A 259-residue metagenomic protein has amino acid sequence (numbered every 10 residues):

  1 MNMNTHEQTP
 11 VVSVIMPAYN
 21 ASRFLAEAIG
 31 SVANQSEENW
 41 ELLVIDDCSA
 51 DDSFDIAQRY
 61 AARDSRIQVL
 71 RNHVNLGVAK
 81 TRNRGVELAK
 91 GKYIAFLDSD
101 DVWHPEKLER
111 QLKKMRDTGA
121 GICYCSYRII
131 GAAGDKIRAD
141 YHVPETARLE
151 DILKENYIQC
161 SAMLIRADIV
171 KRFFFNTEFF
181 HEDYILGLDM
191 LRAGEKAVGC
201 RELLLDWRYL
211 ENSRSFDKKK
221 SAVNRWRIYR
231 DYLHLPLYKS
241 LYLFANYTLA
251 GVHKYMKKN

Functional and structural regions predicted by a protein language model:
P10-S13, S31, E41, I185: Cell-envelope/extracellular polymer assembly enzymes that use nucleotide-activated donors
V12-F24, A28, Q35, I45: A conserved hydrophobic helix/loop-capping motif in glycosyltransferases and polysaccharide synthases
R23-A26, D51-R59, V102, E106: Acidic helix N-cap motif at the loop->helix transition within catalytic regions of sugar-transfer enzymes
S31, E38, D46-I56, V74 (+1 more regions): A conserved acidic beta->alpha catalytic loop
N72-A89, R110: Glycine-rich, basic loop-to-helix element that forms the pyrophosphate-binding segment of sugar-nucleotide handling
E87, P144-K220, N224: Conserved nucleotide-sugar donor-binding catalytic segment
I94: Short aromatic/hydrophobic "clamp" motif used to bind/position activated sugar donors
E106-I137: Conserved donor NDP-sugar-binding/catalytic core segment of glycosyltransferases
